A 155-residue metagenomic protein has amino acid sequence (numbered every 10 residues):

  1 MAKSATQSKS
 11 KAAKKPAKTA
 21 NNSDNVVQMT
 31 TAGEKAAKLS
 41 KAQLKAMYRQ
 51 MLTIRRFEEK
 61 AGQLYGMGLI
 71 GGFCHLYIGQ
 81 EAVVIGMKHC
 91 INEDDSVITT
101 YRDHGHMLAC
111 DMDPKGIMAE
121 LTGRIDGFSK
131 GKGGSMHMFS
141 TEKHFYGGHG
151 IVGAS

Functional and structural regions predicted by a protein language model:
A2-R102: N-terminal amphipathic, basic-rich helices that act as targeting or association modules
E59-Q63, M67-S155: Cofactor-binding active-site loop characterized by glycine-rich and histidine/acidic residues
